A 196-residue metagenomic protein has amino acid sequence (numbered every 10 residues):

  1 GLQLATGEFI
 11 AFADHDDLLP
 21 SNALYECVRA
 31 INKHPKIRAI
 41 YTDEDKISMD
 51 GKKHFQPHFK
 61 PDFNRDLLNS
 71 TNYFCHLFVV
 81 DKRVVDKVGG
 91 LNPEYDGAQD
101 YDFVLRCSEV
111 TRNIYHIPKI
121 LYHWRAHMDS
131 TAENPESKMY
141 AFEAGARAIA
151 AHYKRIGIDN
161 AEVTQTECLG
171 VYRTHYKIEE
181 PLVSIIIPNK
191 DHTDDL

Functional and structural regions predicted by a protein language model:
Q3, I47, K53-R83, K87 (+1 more regions): A recurrent flexible, glycine/aromatic-enriched loop bordering the glycosyltransferase active site that acts as
I10: Short aromatic/hydrophobic "clamp" motif used to bind/position activated sugar donors
L18, N22-H54, H127: Conserved donor NDP-sugar-binding/catalytic core segment of glycosyltransferases
A39, S48, V79-V80, G97-A98 (+3 more regions): Conserved active-site beta-strand element of glycosyltransferases/polysaccharide synthases
G89-L105, Y140: Donor nucleotide-sugar recognition loop
P93-Y95, L105-R125, D129, R147-T166: Catalytic donor-sugar/metal-binding loop of nucleotide-sugar-dependent glycosyltransferases
H123-R147, E180: Nucleotide-sugar-dependent glycosyltransferase catalytic core
A150-D195: N-proximal low-complexity "stem/linker" segments adjacent to membrane-targeting elements
